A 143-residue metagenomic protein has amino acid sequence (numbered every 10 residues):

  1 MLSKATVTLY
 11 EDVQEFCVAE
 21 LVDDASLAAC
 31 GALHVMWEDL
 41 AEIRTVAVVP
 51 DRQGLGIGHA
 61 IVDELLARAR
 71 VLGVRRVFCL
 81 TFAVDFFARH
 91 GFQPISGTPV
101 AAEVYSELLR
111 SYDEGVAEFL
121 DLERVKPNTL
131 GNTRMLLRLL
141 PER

Functional and structural regions predicted by a protein language model:
M1-F16, E20-D23, A28-V49: A conserved beta-strand-loop-helix scaffold within acyl/acetyltransferase catalytic domains
S3-T6, V62-L66, D121-L122: A generic local structural motif
V46, F82-V84, L140: Beta-hairpin (beta-strand-turn-beta-strand) motif
V48, G54-A69, F78-C79: Conserved acetyl-CoA-binding loop-helix of GNAT-fold acetyltransferases
V71, R75, T81-L109: Conserved active-site alpha-helix within GNAT-family acetyltransferase domains
V100-R143: C-terminal "cap" of GNAT-fold acetyltransferases
